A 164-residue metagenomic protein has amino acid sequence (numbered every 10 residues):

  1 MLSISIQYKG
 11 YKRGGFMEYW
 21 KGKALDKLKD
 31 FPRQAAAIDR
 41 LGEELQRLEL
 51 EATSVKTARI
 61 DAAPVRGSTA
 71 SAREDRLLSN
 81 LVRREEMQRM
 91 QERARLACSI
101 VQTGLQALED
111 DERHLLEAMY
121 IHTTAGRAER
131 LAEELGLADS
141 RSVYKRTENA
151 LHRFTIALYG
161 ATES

Functional and structural regions predicted by a protein language model:
M1-A107, I156, G160-S164: N-terminal interaction/assembly modules
L28, G136, L151-F154: Generic helix-packing signal
A97, E112, V143: Hydrophobic (often cysteine-bearing) scaffold residues that line and stabilize catalytic clefts of nucleotide/cofactor
L108-G126: Short amphipathic alpha helix immediately N-terminal
L115, G126, E133, R146-N149: Preference for long, well-ordered alpha-helical segments
T123-S142: Helix-turn-helix DNA-binding module
V143-A157: DNA major-groove recognition helices of helix-turn-helix
